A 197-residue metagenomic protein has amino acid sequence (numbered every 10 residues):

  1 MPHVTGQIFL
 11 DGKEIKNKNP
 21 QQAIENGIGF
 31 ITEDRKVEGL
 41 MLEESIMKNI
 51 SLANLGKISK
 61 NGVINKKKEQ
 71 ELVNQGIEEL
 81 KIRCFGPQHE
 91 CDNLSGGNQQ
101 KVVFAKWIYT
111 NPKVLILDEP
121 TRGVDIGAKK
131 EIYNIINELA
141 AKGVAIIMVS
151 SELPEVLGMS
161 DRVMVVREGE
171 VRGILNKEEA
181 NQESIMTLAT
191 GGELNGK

Functional and structural regions predicted by a protein language model:
M1-K197: Glycine-rich phosphate-binding loops of nucleotide-dependent enzymes
